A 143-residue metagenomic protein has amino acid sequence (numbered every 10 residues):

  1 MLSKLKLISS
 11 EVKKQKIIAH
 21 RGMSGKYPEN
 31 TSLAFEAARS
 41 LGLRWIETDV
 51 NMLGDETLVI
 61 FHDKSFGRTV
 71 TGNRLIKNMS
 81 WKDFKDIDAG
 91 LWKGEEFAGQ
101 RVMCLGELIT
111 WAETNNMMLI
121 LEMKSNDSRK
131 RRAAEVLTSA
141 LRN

Functional and structural regions predicted by a protein language model:
M1-N143: Phosphate-group recognition and catalysis centered on beta-loop-alpha active-site segments
